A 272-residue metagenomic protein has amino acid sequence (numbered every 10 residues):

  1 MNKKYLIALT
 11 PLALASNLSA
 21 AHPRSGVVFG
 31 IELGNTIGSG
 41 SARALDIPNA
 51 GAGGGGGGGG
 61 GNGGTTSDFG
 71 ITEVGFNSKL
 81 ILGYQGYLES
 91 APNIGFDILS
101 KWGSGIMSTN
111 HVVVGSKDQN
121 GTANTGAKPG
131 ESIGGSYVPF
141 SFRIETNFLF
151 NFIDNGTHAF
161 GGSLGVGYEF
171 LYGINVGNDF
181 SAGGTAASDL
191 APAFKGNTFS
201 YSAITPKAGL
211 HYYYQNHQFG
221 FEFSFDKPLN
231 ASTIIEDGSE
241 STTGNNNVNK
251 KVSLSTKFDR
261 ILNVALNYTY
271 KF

Functional and structural regions predicted by a protein language model:
S19-Q85, N263-A265, T269-K271: Short glycine/proline- and aromatic-enriched beta-strand/turn motifs that initiate or cap beta-hairpins
P23, D68-N77, G134-S141, K195-A203 (+2 more regions): Short sequence motifs at beta-strands and strand-loop junctions characteristic of Gram-negative outer-membrane
P23-F29, G86, S90-I98, G156-G162 (+3 more regions): Outer-envelope beta-barrel architecture signal
T36, G83-E89, L149-N155, G209-Q215 (+1 more regions): Structural signature of outer-membrane beta-barrel channels/translocons
G40-G51, S108-E131, G173-F194, A231-T243: Outer-membrane beta-barrel translocator domains and adjoining extracellular loop/strand segments of Gram-negative
A52-G59, G103-M107, K195-F272: Predominantly the C-terminal beta-signal and adjacent terminal strand-loop region of outer-membrane beta-barrel
G59-I71, N120-G135, T185-T198, N247-T256: Extracellular loop and loop/strand-boundary signature of outer-membrane beta-barrel proteins
T72-V176: Gram-negative (and chloroplast) outer-membrane scaffold detector with strong preference for beta-barrel transmembrane
